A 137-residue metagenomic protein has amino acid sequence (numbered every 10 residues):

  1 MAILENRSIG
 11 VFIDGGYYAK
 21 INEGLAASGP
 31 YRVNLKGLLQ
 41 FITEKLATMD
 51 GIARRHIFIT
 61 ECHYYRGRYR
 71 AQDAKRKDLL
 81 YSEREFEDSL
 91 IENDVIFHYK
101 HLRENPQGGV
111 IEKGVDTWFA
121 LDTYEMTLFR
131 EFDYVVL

Functional and structural regions predicted by a protein language model:
M1-E112: Domain-level signal for Mg2+-assisted phosphodiester chemistry and nucleotide/NA-binding surfaces in nucleic-acid
F97-L137: Internal catalytic-core helix/loop-beta-alpha segment that presents or stabilizes conserved functional determinants
